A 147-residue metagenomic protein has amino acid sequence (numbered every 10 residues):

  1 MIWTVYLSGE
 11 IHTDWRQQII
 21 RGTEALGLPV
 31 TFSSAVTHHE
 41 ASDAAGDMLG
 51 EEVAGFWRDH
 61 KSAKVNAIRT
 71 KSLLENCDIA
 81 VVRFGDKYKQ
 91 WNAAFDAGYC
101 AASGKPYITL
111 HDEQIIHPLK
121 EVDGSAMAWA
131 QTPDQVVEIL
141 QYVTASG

Functional and structural regions predicted by a protein language model:
M1-G147: Conserved catalytic or regulatory cores that recognize and/or transform ribose-phosphate-containing ligands
